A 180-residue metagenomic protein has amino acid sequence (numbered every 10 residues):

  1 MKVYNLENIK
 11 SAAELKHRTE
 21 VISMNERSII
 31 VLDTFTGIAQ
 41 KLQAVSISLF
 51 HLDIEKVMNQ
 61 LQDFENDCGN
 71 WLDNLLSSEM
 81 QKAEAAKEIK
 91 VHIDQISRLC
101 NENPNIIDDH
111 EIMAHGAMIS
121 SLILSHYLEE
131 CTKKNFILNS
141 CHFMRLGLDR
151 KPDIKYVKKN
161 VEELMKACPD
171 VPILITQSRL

Functional and structural regions predicted by a protein language model:
M1-L180: Nucleotide/pyrophosphate-binding catalytic subdomain
